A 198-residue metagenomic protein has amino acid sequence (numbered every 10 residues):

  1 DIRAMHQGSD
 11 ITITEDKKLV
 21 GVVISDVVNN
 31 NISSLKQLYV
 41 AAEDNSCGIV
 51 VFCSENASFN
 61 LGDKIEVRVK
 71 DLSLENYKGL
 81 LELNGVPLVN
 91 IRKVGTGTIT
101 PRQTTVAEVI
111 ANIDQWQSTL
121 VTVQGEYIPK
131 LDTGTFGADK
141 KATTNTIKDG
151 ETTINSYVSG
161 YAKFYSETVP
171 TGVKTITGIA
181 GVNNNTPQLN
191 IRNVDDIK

Functional and structural regions predicted by a protein language model:
D1-K198: OB-fold nucleic-acid-binding modules
